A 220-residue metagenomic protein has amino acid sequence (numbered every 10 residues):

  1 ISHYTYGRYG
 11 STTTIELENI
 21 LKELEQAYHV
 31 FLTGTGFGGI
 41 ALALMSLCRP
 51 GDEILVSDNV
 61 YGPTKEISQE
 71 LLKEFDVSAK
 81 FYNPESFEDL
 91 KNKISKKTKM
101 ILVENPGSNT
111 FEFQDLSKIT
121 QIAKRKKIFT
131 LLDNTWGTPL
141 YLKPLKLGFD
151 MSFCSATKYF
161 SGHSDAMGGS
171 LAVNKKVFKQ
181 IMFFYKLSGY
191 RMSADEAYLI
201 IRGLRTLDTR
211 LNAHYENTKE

Functional and structural regions predicted by a protein language model:
I1-A41, T64, S68-E70: Conserved N-terminal alpha-helix of the aminotransferase class I/II PLP-enzyme fold
V30-E220: Conserved PLP-enzyme active-site core in the AAT-like
